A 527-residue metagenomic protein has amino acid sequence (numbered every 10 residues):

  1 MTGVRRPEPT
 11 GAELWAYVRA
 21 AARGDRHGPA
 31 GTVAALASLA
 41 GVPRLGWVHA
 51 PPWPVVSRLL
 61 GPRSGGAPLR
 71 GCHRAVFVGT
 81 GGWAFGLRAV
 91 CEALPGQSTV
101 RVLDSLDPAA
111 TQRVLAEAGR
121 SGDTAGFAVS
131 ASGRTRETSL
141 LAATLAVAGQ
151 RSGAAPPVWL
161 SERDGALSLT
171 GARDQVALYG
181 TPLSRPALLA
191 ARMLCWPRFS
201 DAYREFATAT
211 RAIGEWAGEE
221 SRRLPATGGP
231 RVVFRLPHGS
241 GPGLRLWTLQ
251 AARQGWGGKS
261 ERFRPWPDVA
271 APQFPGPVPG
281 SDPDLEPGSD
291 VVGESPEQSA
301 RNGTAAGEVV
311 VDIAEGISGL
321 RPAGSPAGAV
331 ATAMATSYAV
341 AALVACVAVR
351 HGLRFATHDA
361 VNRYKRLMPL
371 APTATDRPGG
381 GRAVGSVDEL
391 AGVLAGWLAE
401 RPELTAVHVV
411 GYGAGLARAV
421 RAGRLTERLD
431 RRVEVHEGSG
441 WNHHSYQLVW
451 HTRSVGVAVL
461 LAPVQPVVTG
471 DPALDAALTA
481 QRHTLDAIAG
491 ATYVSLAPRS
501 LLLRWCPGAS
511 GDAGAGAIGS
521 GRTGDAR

Functional and structural regions predicted by a protein language model:
M1-A67, A329-H351, T357-L398, T469-T484: Extended, charge-enriched "interface" segments that sit outside catalytic cores
P62-H73, V114-T124, E220-P230, V387-V407: Glycine-rich phosphate/diphosphate-binding loops that line cofactor/substrate pockets in enzymes
R70-G214, P279-T304, A314-P326: Glycine-rich phosphate-binding loops that contact phosphosugars or nucleotide phosphates
T80, A131-S132, S161-E162, R235-G239 (+3 more regions): Structural motif
M193-G218, F355-G380: Internal, active-site/partner-interface "lid" segment
G214-G280, G303, G415-R424, R428-R432: C-terminal and late-domain segments of enzyme folds
S439-D475: Conserved, well-ordered active-site substructure
N442, W450-H451, P472-A489, V494-P507: Expand to "…catalyze enediolate/carbanion chemistry for C-C bond making/breaking, isomerization, decarboxylation
